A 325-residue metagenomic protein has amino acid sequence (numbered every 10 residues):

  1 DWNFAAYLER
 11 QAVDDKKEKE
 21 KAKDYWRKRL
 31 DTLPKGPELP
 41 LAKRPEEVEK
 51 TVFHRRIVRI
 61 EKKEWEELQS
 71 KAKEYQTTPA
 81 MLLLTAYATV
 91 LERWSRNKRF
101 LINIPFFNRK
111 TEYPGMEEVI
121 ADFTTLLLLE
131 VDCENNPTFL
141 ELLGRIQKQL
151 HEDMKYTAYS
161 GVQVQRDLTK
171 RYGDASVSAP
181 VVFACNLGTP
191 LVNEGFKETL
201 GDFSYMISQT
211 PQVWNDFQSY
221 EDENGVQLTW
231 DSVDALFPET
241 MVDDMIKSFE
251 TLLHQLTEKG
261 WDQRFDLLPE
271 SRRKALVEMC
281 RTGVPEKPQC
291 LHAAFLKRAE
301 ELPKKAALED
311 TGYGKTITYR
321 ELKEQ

Functional and structural regions predicted by a protein language model:
D1-F53, E130, F265: Non-catalytic, low-complexity flexible loops and terminal extensions
W2, E9-D15, R27, K43 (+6 more regions): Flexible, non-catalytic linker and terminal segments flanking ANL/adenylate-forming cores
A6, E64-L68, D122, L126: A general alpha-helix detector
A12-D24, K71-L84, W94-S204, D234-P238: His-Asp-centered acyl/peptidyl-transfer active-site segments
E20-D24, T51-S70, L140-G144, M206-N224 (+1 more regions): AMP-binding/adenylate-forming domain of the ANL superfamily
K21-K28, A86, R145, D244 (+2 more regions): A non-catalytic, amphipathic alpha-helix used as a structural packing/dimerization or gating element in enzyme scaffolds
A80, K98-P105, F123, C133-L143 (+4 more regions): Extended, hydrophobic beta-loop-alpha segments that form or line the acyl/peptidyl-thioester binding and transfer paths
